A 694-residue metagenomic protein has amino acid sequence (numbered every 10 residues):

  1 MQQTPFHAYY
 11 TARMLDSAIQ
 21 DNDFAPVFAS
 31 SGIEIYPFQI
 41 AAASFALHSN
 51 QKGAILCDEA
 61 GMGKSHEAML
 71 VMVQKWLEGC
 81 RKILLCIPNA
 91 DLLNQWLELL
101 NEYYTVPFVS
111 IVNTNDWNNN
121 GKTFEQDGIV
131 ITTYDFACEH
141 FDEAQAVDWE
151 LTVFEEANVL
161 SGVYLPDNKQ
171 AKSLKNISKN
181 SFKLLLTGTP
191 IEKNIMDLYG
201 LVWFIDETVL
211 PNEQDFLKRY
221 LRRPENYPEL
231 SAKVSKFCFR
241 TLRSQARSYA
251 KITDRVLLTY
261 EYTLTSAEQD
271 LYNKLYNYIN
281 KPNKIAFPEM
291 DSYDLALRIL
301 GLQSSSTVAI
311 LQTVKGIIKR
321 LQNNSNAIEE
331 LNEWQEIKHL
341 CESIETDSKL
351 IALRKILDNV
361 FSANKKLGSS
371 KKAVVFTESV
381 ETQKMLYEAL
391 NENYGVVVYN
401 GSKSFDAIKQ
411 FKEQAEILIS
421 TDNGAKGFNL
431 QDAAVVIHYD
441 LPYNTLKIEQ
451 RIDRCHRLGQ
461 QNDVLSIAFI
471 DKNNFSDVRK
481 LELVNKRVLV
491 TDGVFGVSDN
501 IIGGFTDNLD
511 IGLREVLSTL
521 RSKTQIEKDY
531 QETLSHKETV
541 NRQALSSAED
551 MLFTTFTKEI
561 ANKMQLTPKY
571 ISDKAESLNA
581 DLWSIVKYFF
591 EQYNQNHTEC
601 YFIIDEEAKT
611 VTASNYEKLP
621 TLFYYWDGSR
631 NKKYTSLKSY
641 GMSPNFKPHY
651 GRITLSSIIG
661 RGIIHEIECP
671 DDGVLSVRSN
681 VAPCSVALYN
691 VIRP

Functional and structural regions predicted by a protein language model:
M1-S44, H48-K52, M62-E67, V73-Q170 (+3 more regions): SF2 helicase/translocase NTPase motor core, specifically the RecA-like lobe 1 inter-motif segment between Walker
Q2-P5, Y9, R13, N462-T621: C-terminal accessory region of SF2 helicases/translocases
I33, M72-K75, G79-K82, K251-S266 (+6 more regions): Conserved Helicase C-terminal RecA-like lobe
Q126, I131-W149, S161-N180, I191 (+4 more regions): Inter-lobe coupling linker of SF2 helicases/translocases
C138-F141, K193-N194, Q383-K384, I408 (+2 more regions): SF2 helicase motor core recognition
D148-E150, D197-G200, N429-D440, L465-A468: A short beta-strand element within the Helicase C-terminal
T445-S466: Conserved SF2 helicase motif VI
N562-P694: P-loop NTPase motor cores of the ASCE clade
